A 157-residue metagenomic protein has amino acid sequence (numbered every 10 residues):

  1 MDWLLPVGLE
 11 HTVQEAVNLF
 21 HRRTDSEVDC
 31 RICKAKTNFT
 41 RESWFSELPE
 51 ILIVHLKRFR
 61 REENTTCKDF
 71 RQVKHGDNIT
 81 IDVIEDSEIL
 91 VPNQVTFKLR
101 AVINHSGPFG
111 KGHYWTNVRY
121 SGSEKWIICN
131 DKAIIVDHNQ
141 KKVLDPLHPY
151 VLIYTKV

Functional and structural regions predicted by a protein language model:
M1-V157: Exposed substrate/partner-binding surface patches
